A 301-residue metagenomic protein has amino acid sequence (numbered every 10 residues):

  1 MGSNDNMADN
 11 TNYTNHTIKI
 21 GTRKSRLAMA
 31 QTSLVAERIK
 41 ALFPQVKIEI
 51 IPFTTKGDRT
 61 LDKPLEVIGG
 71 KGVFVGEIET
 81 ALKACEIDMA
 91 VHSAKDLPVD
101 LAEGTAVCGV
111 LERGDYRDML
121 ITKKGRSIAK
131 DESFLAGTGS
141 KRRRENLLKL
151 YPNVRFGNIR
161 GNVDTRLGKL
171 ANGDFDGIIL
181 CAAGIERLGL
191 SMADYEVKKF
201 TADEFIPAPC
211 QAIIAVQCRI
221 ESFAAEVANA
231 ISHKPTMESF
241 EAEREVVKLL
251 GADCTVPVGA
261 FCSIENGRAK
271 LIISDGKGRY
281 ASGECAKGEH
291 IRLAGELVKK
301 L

Functional and structural regions predicted by a protein language model:
D9-T60, V67, R144, K149-L301: Small-molecule-sensing regulatory modules
K19-G21, A90, C108, G137 (+1 more regions): Short, well-ordered beta-strand segments
D62-I87: Short, structured active-site "lid" loops
K83-S93, D176-C181: Paired acidic/hydrophobic, glycine-rich loop segments that form the ligand-binding mouth/hinge of periplasmic-binding
A94-K95, E103-N153: A conserved helix-loop-strand patch within extracytoplasmic ligand-binding domains of the periplasmic binding
A94-L97, A183-I185: Short glycine-rich anion-binding loops that position phosphate/pyrophosphate groups of nucleotides and phosphorylated
